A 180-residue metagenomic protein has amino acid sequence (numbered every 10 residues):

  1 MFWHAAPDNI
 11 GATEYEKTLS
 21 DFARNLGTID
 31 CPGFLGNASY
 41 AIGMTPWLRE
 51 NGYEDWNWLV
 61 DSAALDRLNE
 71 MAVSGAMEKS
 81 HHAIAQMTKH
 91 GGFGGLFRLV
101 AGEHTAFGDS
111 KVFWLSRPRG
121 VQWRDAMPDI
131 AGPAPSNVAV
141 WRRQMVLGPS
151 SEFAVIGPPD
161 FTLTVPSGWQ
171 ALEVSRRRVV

Functional and structural regions predicted by a protein language model:
M1-V180: Macromolecular interaction modules
